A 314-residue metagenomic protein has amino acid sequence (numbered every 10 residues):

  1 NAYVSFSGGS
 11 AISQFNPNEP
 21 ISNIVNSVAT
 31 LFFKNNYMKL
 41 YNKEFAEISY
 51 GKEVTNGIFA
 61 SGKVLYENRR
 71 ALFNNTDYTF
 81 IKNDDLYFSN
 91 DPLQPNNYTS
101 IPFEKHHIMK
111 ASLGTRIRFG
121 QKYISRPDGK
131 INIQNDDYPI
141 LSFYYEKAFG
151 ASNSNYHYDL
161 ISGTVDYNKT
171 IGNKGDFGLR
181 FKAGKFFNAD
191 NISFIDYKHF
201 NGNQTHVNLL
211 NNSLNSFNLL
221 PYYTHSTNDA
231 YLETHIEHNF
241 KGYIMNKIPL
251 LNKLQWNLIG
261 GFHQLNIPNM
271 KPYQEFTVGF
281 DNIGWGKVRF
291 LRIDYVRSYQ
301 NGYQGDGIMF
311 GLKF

Functional and structural regions predicted by a protein language model:
N1, A11-P17, T55, S298-G305 (+1 more regions): Membrane-proximal, glycine/serine-rich, low-complexity loop/turn segments characteristic of large bacterial
N1, F6-G8, I48-K52, L113-F119 (+7 more regions): Residues on the lipid-exposed face of transmembrane beta-strands in outer-membrane beta-barrel proteins
A2-V4, G57-A60, R70, G120-S125 (+3 more regions): Repeated loop/turn-to-beta-strand initiation elements of outer-membrane beta-barrel proteins
Y3-I24, V28-Y41, S100-I101, I133 (+1 more regions): C-terminal outer-membrane beta-barrel translocator/porin domains of Gram-negative envelope proteins and their
A11, N16-I171, I259-G261: Transmembrane beta-strand segments of outer-membrane beta-barrel domains in Gram-negative and organellar OMPs
N42-A46, K105-A111, N155-I161, N228-T234 (+3 more regions): Residues that define the transmembrane beta-barrel architecture of outer-membrane proteins
D77-H106, F194-G286: Outer membrane beta-barrel transmembrane domains
F143, W285-F314: Predominantly the C-terminal beta-signal and adjacent terminal strand-loop region of outer-membrane beta-barrel
